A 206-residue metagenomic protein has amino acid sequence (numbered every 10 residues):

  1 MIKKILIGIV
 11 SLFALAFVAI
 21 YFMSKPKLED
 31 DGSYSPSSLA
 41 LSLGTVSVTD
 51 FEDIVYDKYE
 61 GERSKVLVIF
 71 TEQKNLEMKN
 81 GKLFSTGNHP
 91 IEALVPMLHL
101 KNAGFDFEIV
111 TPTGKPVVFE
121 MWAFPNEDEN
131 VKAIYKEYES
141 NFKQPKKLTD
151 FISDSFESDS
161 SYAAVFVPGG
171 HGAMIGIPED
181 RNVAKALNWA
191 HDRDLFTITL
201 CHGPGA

Functional and structural regions predicted by a protein language model:
K4-R193, T197: Extended, subdomain-level signal for the structured scaffold at the beginning of enzyme domains
T199-C201: Extended, low-complexity intrinsically disordered regulatory tails enriched in acidic residues
G203-A206: Glycine-rich, charge-decorated loop segments at or immediately adjacent to ligand/cofactor-binding or catalytic sites
